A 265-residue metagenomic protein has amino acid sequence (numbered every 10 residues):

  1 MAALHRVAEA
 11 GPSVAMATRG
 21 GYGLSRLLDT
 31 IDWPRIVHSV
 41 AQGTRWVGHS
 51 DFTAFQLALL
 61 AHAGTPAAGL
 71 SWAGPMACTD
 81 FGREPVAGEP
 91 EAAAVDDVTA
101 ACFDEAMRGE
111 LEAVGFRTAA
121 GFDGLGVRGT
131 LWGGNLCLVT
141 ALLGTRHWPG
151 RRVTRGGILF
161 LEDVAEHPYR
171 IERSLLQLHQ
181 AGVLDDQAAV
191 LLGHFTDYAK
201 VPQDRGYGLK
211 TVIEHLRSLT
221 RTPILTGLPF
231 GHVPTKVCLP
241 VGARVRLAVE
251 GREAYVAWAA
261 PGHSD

Functional and structural regions predicted by a protein language model:
M1-V40: N-terminal small/polar loop signature for handling phosphorylated ligands or for N-terminal nucleophile
M16-T18, W46-H49, A54, S71-G74 (+3 more regions): General beta-strand structural signal in soluble alpha/beta enzymes
R19-Y22, E166, F195-T196, F230: Short glycine-rich anion-binding loops that position phosphate/pyrophosphate groups of nucleotides and phosphorylated
I31-A58, P66-M76: Short, acidic/small-residue loops that bind anionic groups at enzyme active sites
T53-T65, V233-P240: Glycine-rich, charge-decorated loop segments at or immediately adjacent to ligand/cofactor-binding or catalytic sites
T65-T140: Conserved anion/nucleotide-ligand pocket segment
H147-G206: Internal helical hairpin/lid segments
L192-D265: ATP/nucleoside-binding phosphotransfer catalytic cores, i.e., glycine-rich phosphate-binding loops
